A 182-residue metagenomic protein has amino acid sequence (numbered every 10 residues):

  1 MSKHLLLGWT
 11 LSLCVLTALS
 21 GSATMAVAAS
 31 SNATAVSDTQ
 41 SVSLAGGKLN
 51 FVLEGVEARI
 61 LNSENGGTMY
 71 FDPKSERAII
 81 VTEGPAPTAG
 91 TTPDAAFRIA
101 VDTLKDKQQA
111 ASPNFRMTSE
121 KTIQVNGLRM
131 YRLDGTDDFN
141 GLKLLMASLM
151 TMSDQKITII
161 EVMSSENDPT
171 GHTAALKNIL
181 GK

Functional and structural regions predicted by a protein language model:
M1-L13, T17, G21: Bacterial N-terminal signal peptides that target proteins for export
S20-S31: Signal peptide processing junction and immediate N-terminal pro/mature segment of secreted/exported proteins
A29-G67: N-terminal "mature-domain start" segment
K48, L53-E57, K156-K182: Surface-exposed amphipathic alpha-helical segments
G55, K74-S75, L128, T151-I157: Short, solvent-exposed coil/turn segments at beta-strand boundaries
I60-S63, N140-L142, N167-T170: Solvent-exposed loop/turn segments connecting transmembrane beta-strands in outer-membrane beta-barrel proteins
E64-L145: Conserved polar/disulfide-associated segments of primarily extracytoplasmic proteins
L133, L144-T158: A short, solvent-exposed beta-edge/loop patch
